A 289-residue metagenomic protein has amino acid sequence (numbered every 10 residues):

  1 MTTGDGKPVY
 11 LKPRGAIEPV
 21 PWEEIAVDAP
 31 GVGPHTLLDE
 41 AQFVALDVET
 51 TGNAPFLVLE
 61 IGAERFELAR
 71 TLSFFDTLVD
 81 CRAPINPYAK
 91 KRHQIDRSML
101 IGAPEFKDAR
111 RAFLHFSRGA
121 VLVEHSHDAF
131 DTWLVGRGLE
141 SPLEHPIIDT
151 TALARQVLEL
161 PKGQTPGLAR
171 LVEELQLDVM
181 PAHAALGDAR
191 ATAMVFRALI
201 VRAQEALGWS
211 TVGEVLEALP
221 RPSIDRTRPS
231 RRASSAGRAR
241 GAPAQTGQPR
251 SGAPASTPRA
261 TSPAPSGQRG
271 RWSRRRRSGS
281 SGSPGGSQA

Functional and structural regions predicted by a protein language model:
T2-P34, M194-A289: Acidic two-metal-ion nuclease catalytic site recognized across multiple nuclease folds, prominently DnaQ/RNase D-T
V9-P146, T165-V179: Conserved non-catalytic scaffold segment of RNase H-like nuclease domains
P55-L57, V157-L160, F196: Short, function-defining helix-loop hinge/capping sites that tune catalysis or transport
V121-R137, P166-R232: Acidic, Mg2+-coordinating catalytic module of metal-dependent nucleases/exonucleases that use a two-metal-ion mechanism
I148-A169: Short alpha-helix plus adjacent loop in nuclease-associated cores
